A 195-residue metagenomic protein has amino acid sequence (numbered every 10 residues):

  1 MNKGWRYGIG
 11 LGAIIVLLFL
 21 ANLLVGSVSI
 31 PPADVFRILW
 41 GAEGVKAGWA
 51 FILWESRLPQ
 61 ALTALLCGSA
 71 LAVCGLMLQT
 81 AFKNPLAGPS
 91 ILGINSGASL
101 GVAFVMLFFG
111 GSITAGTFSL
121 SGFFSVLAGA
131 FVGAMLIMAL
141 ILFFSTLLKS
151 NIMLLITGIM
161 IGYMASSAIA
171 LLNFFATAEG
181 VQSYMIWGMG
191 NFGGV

Functional and structural regions predicted by a protein language model:
M1-V195: Alpha-helical transmembrane segments in inner-membrane proteins
